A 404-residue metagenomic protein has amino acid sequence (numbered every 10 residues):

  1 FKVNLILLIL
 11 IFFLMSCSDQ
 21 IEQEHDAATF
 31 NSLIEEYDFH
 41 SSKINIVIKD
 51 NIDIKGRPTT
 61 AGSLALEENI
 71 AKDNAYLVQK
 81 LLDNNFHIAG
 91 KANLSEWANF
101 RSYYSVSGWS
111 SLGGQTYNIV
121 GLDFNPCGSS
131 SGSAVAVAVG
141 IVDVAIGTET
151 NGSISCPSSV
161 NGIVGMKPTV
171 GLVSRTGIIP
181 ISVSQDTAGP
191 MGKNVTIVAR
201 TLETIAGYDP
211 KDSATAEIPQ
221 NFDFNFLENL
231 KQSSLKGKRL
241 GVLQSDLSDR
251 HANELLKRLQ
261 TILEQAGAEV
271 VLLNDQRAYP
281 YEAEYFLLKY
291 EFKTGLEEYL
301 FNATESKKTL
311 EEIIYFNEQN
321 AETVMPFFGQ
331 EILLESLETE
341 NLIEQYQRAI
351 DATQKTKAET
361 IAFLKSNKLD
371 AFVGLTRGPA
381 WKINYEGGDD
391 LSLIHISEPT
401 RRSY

Functional and structural regions predicted by a protein language model:
I9-D38, G56, K257-A268, Y315 (+2 more regions): An N-terminal boundary/leader segment
C17-I70, N74-A75, N93-N99, A214-L227 (+2 more regions): Short, well-ordered alpha-helical
T29-E36, K167-K257: A short helix-breaking turn/cap at a secondary-structure junction
K43-A61, S234-L243, Y290-T356: Short helix-loop capping/hinge segments that flank enzyme active sites or metal/cofactor-binding pockets
A75, L82-I205, R401: Short glycine/serine-rich loop segments
N194-F224, L247-Y279, K289-N317: Acidic-enriched catalytic cores of C-N bond-cleaving enzymes acting on peptides and small amides
E344, T376, A380-L393: Short, surface-exposed loop/helix-turn segments at secondary-structure junctions that function as lids/hinges flanking
I394-Y404: Single conserved hydrophobic/aromatic residue that forms the stacking wall/gate of nucleotide- or nucleobase-binding
